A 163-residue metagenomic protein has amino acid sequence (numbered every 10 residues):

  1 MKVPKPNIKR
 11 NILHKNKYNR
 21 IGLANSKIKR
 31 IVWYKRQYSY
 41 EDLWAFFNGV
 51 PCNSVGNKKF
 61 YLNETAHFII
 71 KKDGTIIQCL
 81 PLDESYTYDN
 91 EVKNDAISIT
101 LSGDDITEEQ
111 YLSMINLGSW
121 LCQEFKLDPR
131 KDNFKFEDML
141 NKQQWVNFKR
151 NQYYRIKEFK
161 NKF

Functional and structural regions predicted by a protein language model:
M1-H14, R20-N25, D104-F163: Basic/polar, cationic surfaces and motifs that engage anionic cell-wall and phosphate/carboxylate ligands
M1-N90: N-terminal catalytic cores of peptidoglycan-degrading enzymes
W33, F68, I99, M114 (+1 more regions): Residue-level detector of buried hydrophobic side-chain packing in well-ordered secondary-structure elements
R36-Q37, V92-I106, Q123: Cell-envelope and extracellular/periplasmic
F68-I70, D95, P129: Assembly/interface hotspot detector across virion components, adhesins/toxins, and nucleic-acid enzymes
I69, I76-L80, L101, M114 (+1 more regions): Long, contiguous hydrophobic alpha-helical segments, chiefly transmembrane helices and signal peptides
Q78-L82, N90-D95, Q152-F163: Surface-exposed, interaction-prone regions with an acidic/low-complexity signature
